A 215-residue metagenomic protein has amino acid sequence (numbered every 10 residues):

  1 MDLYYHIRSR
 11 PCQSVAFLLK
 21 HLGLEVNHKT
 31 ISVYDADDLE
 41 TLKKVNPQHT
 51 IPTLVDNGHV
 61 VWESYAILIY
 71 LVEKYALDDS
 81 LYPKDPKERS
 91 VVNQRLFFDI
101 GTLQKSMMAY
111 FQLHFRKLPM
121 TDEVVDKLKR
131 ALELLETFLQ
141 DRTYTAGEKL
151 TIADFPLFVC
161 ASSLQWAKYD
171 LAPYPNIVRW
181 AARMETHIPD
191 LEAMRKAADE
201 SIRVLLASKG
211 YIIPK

Functional and structural regions predicted by a protein language model:
M1-D126, I212: GST-like domain detector, emphasizing the conserved glutathione-binding G-site in the N-terminal thioredoxin-like
H6, I152, R195-E200: Short, solvent-exposed turn/loop segments enriched in Gly/Ser/Thr/Pro and often Arg
V33-Y34, L150, R179, D199: Positions that flank functional sites
D37-L39, R183, R203-V204: Short Asp/Glu-rich motifs
S80-L81, E192-M194: Acidic/polar loop patches that form or flank catalytic/metal-binding clefts of enzymes that bind anionic ligands
L96-P189, A193: GST-like fold's C-terminal all-alpha helical module
A197-K215: Acidic/histidine-enriched, glycine/proline-rich intrinsically disordered or flexible terminal extensions
